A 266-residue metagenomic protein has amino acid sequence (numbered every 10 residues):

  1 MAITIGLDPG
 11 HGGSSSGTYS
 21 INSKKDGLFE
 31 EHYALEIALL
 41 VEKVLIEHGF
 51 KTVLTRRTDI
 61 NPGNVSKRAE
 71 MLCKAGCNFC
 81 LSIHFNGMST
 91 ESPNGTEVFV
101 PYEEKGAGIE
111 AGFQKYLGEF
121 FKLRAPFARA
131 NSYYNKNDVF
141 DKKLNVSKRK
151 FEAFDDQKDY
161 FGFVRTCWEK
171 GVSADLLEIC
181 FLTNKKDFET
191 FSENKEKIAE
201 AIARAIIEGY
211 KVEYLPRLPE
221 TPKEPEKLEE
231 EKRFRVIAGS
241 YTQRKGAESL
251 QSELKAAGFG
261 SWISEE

Functional and structural regions predicted by a protein language model:
A2-G27: Short glycine-rich His-centered loop
I3-T4, L28-P225: Active-site-proximal helix/loop segments of hydrolytic enzymes
D8, P216-E266: Solvent-exposed beta-strand motifs enriched in subsets of small alpha/beta binding domains, especially certain
G10-G12, N86, L182, Y241: Active-site beta-loop-alpha junctions enriched in small/polar residues
G17, E91, D187, G246-E248: Short acidic, gly/pro-rich beta-turn/loop elements at beta-sheet edges and active-site/ligand-binding grooves
Y19-N22, H48-F50, E229-E230: A short alpha-helix capping/helix-coil boundary motif
K24-E30, Y241-G246: Periplasmic OmpA-like peptidoglycan-binding domain that tethers envelope proteins to the cell wall
K25-G27, L54, F234-V236: A short, structure-level motif marking secondary-structure boundaries and short turns
